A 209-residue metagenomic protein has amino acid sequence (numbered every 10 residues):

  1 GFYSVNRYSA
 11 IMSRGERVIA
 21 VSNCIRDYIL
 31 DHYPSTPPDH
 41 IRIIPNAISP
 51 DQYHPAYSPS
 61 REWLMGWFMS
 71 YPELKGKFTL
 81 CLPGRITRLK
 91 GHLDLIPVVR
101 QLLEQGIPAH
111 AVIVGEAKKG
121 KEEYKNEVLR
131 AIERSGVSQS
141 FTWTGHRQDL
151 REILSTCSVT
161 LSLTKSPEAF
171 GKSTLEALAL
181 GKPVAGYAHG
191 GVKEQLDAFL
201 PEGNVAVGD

Functional and structural regions predicted by a protein language model:
G1-E16, A20: A conserved, positively charged/aromatic
C24, A47: Carbohydrate-associated surface elements
I48, P83, H110-N126: Glycosyltransferase donor-sugar binding loop
M65-K90, I96-V99: Conserved donor-binding/catalytic core segment of Leloir-type glycosyltransferases
G120-K125, S138-R147, I153: Active-site donor-binding acidic/aromatic loop of nucleotide-activated sugar and phosphosugar transferases involved
W143-C157, A179, D197: Short acidic alpha-helix that forms the nucleotide-activated donor recognition element in Leloir-type transferases
P183-G186: Short hydrophobic beta-strand element within catalytic cores of glycosyltransferases and related nucleotide-activated
K193-D209: Change "using UDP/GDP/dTDP sugars" to "using nucleotide sugars
